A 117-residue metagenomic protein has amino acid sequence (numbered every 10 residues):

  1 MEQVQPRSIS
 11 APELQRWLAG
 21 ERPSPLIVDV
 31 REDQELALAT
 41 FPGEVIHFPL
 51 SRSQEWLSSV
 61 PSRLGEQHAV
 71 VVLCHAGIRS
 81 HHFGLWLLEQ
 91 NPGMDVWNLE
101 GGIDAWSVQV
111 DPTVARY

Functional and structural regions predicted by a protein language model:
M1-P25, D33-A69, I78-Y117: Rhodanese-like catalytic fold shared by cysteine-dependent sulfurtransferases and DSP/PTP-type phosphatases
L73: Short, surface-exposed ligand- or partner-binding patches at beta-edge/loop junctions that are enriched in aromatics
